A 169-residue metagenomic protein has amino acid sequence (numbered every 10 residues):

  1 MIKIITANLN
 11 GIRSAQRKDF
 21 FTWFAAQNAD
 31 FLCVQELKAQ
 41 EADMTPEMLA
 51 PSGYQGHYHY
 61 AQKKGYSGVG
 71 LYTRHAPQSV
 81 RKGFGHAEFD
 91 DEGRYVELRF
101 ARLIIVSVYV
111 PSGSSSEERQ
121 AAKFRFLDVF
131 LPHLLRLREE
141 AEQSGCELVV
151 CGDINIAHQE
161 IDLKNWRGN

Functional and structural regions predicted by a protein language model:
M1-P51, A61, Y66-V69: N-terminal, active-site-proximal structural segment of metallo-dependent hydrolase catalytic domains
I2-N10, R102-S112, C151: Active-site-proximal beta-strand elements of phosphoester/diester hydrolases
A7-S14, G83-H86, K123-R125: Short, flexible loop segments at the rims of nucleotide/cofactor-binding pockets, characterized by
R13, E41-D43, G65-Y66, S114-E117 (+1 more regions): Short catalytic/ligand-binding loop motif for oxyanion handling, primarily in non-cytosolic enzymes, centered on
K18, L98, A121-P132: Conserved CoA-thioester-binding segment of acyl-CoA-metabolizing enzymes
L37-K38, P46-S114: Structured beta-strand-rich core segments of catalytic domains in phosphoester-bond hydrolases
S52-Q55, D128-N169: Metal-dependent phosphoesterases centered on the DNase I-like endonuclease/exonuclease/phosphatase
G85-H86, P111-D128, N165-N169: Surface-exposed cleft-lining segments at the edges of enzyme active sites
